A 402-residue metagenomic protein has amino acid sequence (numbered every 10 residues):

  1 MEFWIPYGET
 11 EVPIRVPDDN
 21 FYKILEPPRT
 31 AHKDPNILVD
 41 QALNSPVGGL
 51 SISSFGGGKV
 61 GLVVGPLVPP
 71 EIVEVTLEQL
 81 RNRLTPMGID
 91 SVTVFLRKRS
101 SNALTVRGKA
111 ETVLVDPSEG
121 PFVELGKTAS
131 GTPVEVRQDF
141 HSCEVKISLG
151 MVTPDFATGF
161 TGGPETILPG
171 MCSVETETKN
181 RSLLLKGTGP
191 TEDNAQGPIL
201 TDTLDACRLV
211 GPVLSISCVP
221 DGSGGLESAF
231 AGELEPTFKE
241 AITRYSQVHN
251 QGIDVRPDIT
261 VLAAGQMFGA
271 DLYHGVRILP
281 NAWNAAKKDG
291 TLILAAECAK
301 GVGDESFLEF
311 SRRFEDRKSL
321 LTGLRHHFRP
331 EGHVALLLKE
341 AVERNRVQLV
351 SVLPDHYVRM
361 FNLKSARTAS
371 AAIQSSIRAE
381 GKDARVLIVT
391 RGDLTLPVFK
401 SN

Functional and structural regions predicted by a protein language model:
M1-L43: N-terminal amphipathic/basic leader segments beginning at the initiator methionine
P46-V63, T85-I89, Q251-I259, A285-K287 (+1 more regions): Glycine-rich phosphate/diphosphate-binding loops that line cofactor/substrate pockets in enzymes
K59-P70, T93-K98, V261-A263: Short glycine-rich or small-residue beta-strand-to-loop segments that form or flank ligand, phosphate, metal/Fe-S
G61-V63, I147-L149, I259-A263, I293 (+1 more regions): Structural motif
P69-S91, G275-A286: Histidine-anchored nucleotide/phosphate-binding helix
V106-V123, D316-R329: A glycine-rich helix N-cap at a beta->alpha junction
E111-R256: Conserved, well-structured core segments that form the ligand-binding/active-site neighborhood of functional domains
G275-V276, P280-N402: C-terminal non-catalytic interaction/assembly regions of soluble proteins
